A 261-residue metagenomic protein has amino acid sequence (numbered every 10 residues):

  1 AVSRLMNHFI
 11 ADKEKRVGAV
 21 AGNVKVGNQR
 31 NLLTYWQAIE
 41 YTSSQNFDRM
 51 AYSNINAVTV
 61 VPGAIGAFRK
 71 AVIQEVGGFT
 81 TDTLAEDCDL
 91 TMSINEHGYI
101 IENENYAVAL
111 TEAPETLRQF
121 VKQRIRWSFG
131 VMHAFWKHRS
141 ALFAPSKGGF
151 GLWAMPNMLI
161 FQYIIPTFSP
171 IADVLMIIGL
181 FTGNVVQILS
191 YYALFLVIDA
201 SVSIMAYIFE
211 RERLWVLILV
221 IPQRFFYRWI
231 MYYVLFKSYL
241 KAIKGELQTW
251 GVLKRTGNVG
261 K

Functional and structural regions predicted by a protein language model:
R4-T83, I125, F129-M132, W136: Long helical/loop segments within the catalytic core of UDP-sugar-dependent glycosyltransferases, especially the large
G63, N103-E104, L110-K122: Catalytic cores of eukaryotic secretory-pathway lumenal/extracellular enzymes that build and remodel glycoconjugates
L84-L90: Acidic donor-binding loop at a coil-to-helix junction in glycosyltransferase catalytic cores that engages
L90-T91, F120: Short, hydrophobic alpha-helical packing/hinge segments within bilobed ligand-binding/sensory domains
T91-L110: Catalytic donor-sugar/metal-binding loop of nucleotide-sugar-dependent glycosyltransferases
A113, F120-H138, W229-Y239, I243: Intracellular alpha-helical coupling/juxtamembrane segments of multi-pass membrane proteins
S140-N157, V174-K261: Juxtamembrane C-terminal module of membrane proteins
A154-I171: Transmembrane alpha-helical segments and their cytosolic interface motifs in multi-pass membrane proteins
